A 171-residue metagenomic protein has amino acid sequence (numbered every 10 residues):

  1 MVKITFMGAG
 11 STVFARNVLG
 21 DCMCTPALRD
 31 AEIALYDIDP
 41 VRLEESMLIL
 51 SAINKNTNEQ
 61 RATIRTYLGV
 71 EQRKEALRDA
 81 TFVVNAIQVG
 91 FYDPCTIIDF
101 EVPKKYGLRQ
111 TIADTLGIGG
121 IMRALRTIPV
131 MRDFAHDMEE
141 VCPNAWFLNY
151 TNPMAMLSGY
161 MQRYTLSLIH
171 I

Functional and structural regions predicted by a protein language model:
V2-R29: N-terminal Rossmann-like dinucleotide-binding module
A9-F14, P40-R42, N149-L157: Gly/Ser/Thr-rich loops at beta-strand to alpha-helix junctions that form or flank small-molecule/cofactor-binding
C24-A27, S51-N58, A76, E140 (+1 more regions): Short, surface-exposed basic-aromatic patches at helix termini and helix-loop junctions that form
A27-N58: Glycine-rich phosphate-binding loop and adjoining beta1-alpha1-beta2 segment of Rossmann-like nucleotide-binding folds
N56-T81, V89-F91, Q110-L116, M131-E139: A structured beta-alpha segment of the ubiquitous adenosine-cofactor-binding alpha/beta core
V84-K104: Short, solvent-exposed beta-strand-terminating loops
I97-R163: Rossmann-fold NAD(P)-binding glycine/threonine-rich loop
I169-I171: Conserved small/polar residues in nucleotide/adenosyl-binding loops
